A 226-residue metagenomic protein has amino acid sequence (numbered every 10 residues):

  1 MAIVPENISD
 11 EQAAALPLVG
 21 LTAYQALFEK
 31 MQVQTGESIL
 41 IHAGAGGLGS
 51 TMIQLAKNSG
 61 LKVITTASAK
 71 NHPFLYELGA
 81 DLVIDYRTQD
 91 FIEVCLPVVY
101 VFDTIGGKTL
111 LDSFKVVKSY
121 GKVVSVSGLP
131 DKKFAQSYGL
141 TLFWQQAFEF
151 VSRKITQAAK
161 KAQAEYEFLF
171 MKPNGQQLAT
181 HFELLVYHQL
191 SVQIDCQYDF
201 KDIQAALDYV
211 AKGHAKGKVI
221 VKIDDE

Functional and structural regions predicted by a protein language model:
M1-E226: Terminal helix/beta-alpha structural elements that buttress the NAD(P)+-binding lobe
